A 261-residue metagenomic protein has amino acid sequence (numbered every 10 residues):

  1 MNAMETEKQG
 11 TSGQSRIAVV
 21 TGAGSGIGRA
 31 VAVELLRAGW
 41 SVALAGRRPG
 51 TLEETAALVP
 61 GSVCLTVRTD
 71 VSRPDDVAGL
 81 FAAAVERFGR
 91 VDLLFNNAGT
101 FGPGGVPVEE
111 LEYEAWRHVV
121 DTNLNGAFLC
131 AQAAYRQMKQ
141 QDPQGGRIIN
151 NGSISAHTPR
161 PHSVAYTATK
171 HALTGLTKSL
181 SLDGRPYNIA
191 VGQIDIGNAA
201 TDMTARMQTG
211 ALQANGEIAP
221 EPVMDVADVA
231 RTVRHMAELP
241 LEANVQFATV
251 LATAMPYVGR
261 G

Functional and structural regions predicted by a protein language model:
G24-G26: Conserved glycine-rich cofactor-binding loop
A38-E54: Conserved glycine-rich Rossmann-like NAD(P)H-binding loop of the short-chain dehydrogenase/reductase
R68-L80, Y113: The beta1-alpha1 cofactor-binding region of Rossmann-like NAD(H)/NADP(H)-dependent oxidoreductases
G105-V108, E112-R117: Substrate-binding pocket helix/loop in short-chain dehydrogenase/reductase
A131, T169: Active-site helix of classical SDR
S153: Residue(s) in the substrate-gating loop at a strand-loop-helix junction that position the organic substrate next
Q193-I194, L212-G259: C-terminal helical subdomain
